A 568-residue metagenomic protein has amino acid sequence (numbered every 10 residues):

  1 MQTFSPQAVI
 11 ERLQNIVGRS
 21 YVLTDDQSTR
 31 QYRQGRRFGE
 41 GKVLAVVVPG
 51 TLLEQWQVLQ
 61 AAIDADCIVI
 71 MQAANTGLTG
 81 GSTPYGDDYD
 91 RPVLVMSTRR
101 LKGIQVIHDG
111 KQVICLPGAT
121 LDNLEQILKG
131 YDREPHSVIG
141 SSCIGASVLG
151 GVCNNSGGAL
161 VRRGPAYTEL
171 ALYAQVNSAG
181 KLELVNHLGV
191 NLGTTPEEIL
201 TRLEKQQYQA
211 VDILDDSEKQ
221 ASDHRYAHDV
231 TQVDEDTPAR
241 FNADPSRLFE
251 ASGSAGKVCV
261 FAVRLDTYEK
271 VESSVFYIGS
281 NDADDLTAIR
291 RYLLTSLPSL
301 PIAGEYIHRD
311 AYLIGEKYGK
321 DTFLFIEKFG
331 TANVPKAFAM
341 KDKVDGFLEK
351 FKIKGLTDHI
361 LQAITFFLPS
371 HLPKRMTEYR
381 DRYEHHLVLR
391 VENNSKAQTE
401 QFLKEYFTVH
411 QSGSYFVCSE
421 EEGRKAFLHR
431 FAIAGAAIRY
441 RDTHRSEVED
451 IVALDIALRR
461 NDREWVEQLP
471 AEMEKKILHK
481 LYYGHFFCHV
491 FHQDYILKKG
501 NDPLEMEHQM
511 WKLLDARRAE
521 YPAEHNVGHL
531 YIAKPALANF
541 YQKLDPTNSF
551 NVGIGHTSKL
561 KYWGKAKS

Functional and structural regions predicted by a protein language model:
M1-I63, G77-V113, A311-K320, P373-M376 (+2 more regions): N-terminal flexible segment immediately upstream of the FAD-binding catalytic core in FAD-dependent oxidoreductases
V22-D26, V48-P49, V69-A73, G80 (+9 more regions): General beta-strand structural signal in soluble alpha/beta enzymes
R36-F38, K42-L44, Q72-A74, T79-R91 (+2 more regions): Conserved glycine-rich FAD pyrophosphate-binding loop
D88-V93, T98-L101, H108-V148: Anion-binding (especially nucleotide phosphate/pyrophosphate-binding) glycine-rich loop and adjoining beta-alpha core
K129-T287: FAD-binding subdomain of flavoenzyme oxidoreductases
A146-C153, E305-D321, G423-R430, N526-N539: Short, conserved secondary-structure transition motifs
E269-A303, D310, K317-A363, L372-V409: A conserved active-site cap/scaffold subdomain adjacent to cofactor or substrate pockets
